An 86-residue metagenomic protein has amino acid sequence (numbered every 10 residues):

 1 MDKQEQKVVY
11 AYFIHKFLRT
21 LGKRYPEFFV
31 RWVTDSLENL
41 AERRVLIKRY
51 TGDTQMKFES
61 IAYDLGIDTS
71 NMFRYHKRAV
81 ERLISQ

Functional and structural regions predicted by a protein language model:
M1-S36, E59-S60, D64, N71 (+1 more regions): N-terminal interaction/assembly modules
V8, E42-V45, D68: Generic detector of short, well-ordered, non-transmembrane alpha-helical segments enriched in hydrophobic residues
L37-M56: Short amphipathic alpha helix immediately N-terminal
I47-T51, F73, Q86: Compact DNA/chromatin-associated regulatory and scaffold domains in nuclear/nucleoid proteins
T69-K77: Short amphipathic alpha-helical interaction segments
K77-S85: C-terminal flanking helix
